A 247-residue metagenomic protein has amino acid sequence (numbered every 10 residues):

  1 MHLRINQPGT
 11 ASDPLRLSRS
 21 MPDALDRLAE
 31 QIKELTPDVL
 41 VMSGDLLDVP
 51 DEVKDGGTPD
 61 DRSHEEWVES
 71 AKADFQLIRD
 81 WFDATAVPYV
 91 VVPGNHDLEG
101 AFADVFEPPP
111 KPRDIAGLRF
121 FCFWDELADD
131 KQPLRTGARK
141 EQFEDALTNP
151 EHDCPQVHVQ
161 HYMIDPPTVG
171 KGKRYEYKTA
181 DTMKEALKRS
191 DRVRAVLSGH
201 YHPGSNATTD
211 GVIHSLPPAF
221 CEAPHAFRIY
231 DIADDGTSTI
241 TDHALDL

Functional and structural regions predicted by a protein language model:
M1-L3, D45-L46, N95-D97, D125-E126 (+4 more regions): Active-site metal-binding loops of divalent metal-dependent hydrolases
M1-V68, N149-H152: N-terminal active-site segment of His-dependent metallophosphoesterases
R4-N6, V49-E52, D129-K131, P166-G170: A short acidic, helix-capping loop that chelates divalent metal ions and anchors anionic groups
R16-S20, E66-S70, E99-G100, K171-Y175: Short, flexible loop segments at the rims of nucleotide/cofactor-binding pockets, characterized by
R27-L40, Q132-I213: His/acidic metal-ligating clusters that form di-metal
G57-H152, T182-M183, R189-R192, A207-F220 (+2 more regions): Extended active-site neighborhood of metal-dependent phosphoesterases/phosphodiesterases
D234-L247: A short C-terminal boundary segment appended to hydrolase-like catalytic domains
